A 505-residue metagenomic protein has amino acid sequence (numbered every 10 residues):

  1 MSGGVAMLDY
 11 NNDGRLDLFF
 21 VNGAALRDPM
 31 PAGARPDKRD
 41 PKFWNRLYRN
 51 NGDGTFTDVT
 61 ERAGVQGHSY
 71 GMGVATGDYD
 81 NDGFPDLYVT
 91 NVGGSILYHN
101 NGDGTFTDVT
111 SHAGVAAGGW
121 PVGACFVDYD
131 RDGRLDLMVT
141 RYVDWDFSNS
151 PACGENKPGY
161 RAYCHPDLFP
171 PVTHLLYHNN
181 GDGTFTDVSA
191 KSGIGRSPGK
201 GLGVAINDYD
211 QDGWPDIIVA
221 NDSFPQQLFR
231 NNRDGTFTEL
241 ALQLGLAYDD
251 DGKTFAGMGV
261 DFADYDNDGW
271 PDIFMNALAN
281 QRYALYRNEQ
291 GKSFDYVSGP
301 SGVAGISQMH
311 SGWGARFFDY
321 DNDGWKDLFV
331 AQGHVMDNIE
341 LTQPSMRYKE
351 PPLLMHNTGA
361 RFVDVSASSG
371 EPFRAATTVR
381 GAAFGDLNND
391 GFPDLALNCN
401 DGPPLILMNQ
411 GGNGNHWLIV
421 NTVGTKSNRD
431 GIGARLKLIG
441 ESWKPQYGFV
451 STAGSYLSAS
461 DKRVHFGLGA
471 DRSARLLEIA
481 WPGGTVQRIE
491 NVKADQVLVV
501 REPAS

Functional and structural regions predicted by a protein language model:
M1-G4, P41, A63-A75, G114-C125 (+8 more regions): Repeat-based blade/solenoid architectures
S2-N12, R49, Y70-F84, L97-H99 (+8 more regions): Beta-propeller blade termini
R15-N22, D82-N91, L137-R141, D212 (+6 more regions): Hydrophobic beta-strand segments that make up the repeating blades of beta-propeller and related beta-repeat
V21-D40, R141-F169, V330-Y348: Short, conserved, GDST-rich strand-edge loop motifs in beta-rich repeat architectures
F43-N50, V172-N180, R230, Y286-R287 (+1 more regions): Beta-propeller blade signature
T55-V65, T105-V115, G183-G195, G235-D250 (+2 more regions): Blade-edge beta-strand/turn elements of extracellular beta-propeller and related beta-sheet repeat scaffolds
V59-T76, T90-Y129, V139-D167, P171-T173 (+1 more regions): Asp-box/WD-like beta-propeller blade repeats and closely related beta-sheet repeat scaffolds
G302, D337, P344-L353, N357-S505: Gly/Ser/Thr/Pro-enriched helix-cap/hinge segments flanking short amphipathic alpha-helices
